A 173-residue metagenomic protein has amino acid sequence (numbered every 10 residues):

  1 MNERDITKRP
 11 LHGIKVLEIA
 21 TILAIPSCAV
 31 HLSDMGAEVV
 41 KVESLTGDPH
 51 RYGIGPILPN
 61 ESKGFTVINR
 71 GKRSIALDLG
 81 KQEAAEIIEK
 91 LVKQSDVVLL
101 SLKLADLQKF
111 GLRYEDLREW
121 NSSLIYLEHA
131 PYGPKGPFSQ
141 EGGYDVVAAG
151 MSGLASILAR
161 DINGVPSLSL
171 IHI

Functional and structural regions predicted by a protein language model:
M1-I171: N-terminal helix-loop segment corresponding to the beta1-alpha1 unit of nucleotide/adenylate-binding folds
